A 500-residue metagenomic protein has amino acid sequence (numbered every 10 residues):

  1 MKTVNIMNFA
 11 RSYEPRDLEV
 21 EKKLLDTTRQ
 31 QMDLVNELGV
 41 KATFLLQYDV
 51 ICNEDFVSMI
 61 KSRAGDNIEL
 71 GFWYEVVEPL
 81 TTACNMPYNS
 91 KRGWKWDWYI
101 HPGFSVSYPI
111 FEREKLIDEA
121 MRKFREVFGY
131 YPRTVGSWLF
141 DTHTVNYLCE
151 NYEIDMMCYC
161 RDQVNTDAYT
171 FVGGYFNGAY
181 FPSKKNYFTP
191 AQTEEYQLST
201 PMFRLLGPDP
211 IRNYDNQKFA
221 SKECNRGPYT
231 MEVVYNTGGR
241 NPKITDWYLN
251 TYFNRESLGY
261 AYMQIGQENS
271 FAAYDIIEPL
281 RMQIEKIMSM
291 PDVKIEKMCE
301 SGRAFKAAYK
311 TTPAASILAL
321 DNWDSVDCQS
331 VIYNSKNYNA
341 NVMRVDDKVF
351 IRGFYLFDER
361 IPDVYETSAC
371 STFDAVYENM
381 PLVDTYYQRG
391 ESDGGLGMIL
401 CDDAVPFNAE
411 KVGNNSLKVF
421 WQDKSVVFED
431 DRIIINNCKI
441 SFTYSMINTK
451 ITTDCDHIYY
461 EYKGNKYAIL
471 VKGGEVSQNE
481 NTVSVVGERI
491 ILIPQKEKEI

Functional and structural regions predicted by a protein language model:
M1-D66, Y262-Q264, I332-N334, S368: Active-site beta->alpha N-cap acidic-glycine motif
E14-L25, L45-V57, E78-T81, G136-V145 (+3 more regions): Acidic-and-aromatic substrate-binding clefts and catalytic sites of carbohydrate-active enzymes
D49-L139, E194-Y229, L258-N269: Metal-dependent polysaccharide deacetylase catalytic core of the NodB/CE4 family, i.e., the active-site-bearing domain
Y130-N254: Active-site-adjacent pocket scaffolds in enzyme catalytic domains
N236-T237, I244-W247, M263-G266, Y459-I500: Beta-strand-rich recognition/accessory modules
K306-V345: Surface beta-strand/loop "capping" patches
V342-S425: Acidic-aromatic substrate-binding/catalytic surfaces of carbohydrate-active enzymes
V419-K466: Acidic, contiguous internal or C-terminal segments within carbohydrate-active enzymes that form a structured patch used
